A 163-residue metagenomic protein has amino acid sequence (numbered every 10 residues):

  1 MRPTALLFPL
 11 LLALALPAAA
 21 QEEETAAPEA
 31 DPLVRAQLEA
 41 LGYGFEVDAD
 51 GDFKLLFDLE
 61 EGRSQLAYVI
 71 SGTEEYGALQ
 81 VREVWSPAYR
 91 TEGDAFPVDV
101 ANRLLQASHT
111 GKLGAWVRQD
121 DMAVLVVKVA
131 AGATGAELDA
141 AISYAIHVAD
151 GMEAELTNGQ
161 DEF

Functional and structural regions predicted by a protein language model:
M1-F8: Bacterial N-terminal signal peptides that target proteins for export
A15-P17: N-terminal signal peptide c-region/cleavage motif recognized by signal peptidases
Q21-G77: N-terminal secretory signal peptides
T25-P32, A95, G132-D139: Soluble non-cytosolic domains of exported or imported proteins
A49-G51, L59, S71-T73, W85-A88 (+2 more regions): A mature extracytoplasmic/lumenal domain signature
V81-M122: Short, internal acidic amphipathic alpha-helical interface segments that mediate docking to partner proteins
Q106-E153: A short, solvent-exposed beta-edge/loop patch
T157-F163: Short, highly charged C-terminal tails/helix-capping segments
